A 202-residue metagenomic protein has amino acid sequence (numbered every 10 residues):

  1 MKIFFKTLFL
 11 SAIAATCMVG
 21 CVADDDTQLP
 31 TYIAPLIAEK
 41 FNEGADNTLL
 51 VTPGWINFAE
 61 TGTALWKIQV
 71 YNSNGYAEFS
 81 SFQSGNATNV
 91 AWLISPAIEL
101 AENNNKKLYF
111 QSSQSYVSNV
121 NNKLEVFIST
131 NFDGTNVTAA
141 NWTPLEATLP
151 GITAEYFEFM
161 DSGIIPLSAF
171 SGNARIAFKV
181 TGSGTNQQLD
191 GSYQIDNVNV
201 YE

Functional and structural regions predicted by a protein language model:
M1-F9: Bacterial N-terminal signal peptides that target proteins for export
I3, A15-G44, E202: Bacterial Sec-dependent N-terminal signal peptides
K40-S81: Extracellular glycan-recognition surfaces and repeat-rich motifs
F41, S95, L100-Y116, L124-I128 (+2 more regions): Extracellular beta-strand-rich recognition modules
E78-A91, G151-E158: Extracellular beta-rich ligand/substrate-recognition surface
N86-N103, K107, M160-I164, Q194-I195: Short beta-strands within extracellular/lumenal beta-sheet-rich domains
Q111-A147: Extracellular ligand-binding interfaces
E146-E202: Terminal, low-complexity interaction segments
